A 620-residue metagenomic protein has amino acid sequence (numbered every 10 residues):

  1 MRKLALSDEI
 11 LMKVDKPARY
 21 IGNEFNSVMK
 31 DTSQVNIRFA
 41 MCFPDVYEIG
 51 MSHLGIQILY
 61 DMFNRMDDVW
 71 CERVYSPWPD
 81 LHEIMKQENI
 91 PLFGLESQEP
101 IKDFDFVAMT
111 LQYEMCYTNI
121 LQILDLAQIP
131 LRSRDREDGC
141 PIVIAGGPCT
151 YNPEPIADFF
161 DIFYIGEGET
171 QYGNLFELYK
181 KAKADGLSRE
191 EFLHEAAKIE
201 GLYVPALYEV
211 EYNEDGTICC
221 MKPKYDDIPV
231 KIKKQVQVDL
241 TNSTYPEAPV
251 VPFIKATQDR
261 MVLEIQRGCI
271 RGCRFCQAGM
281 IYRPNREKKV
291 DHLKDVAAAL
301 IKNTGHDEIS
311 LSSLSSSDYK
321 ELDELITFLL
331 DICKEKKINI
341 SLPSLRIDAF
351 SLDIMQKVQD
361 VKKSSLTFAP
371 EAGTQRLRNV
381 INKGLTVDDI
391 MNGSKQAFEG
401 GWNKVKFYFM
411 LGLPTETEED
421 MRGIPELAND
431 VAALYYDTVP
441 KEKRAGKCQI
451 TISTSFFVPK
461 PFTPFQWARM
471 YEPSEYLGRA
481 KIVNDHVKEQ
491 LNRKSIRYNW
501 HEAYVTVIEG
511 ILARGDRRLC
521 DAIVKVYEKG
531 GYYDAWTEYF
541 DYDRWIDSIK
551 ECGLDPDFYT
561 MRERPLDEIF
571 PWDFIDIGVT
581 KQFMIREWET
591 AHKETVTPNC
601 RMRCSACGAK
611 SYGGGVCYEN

Functional and structural regions predicted by a protein language model:
M1-M29, S33, F39-M41, E489-N620: Radical SAM enzyme core and accessory elements
I10-A40, Y47-E48, P205, E211-Y212 (+3 more regions): N-terminal [4Fe-4S]-dependent radical SAM core
F39-D45, F63, P249-Q277, I301 (+3 more regions): N-terminal pre-triad scaffold of radical SAM enzymes
M41-C42, V46, M115, D295-T451 (+2 more regions): Conserved SAM/AdoMet-binding glycine-rich loop
H53, K255-D291, R603-N620: Canonical Radical SAM [4Fe-4S] cluster-binding loop centered on the CxxxCxxC motif and its immediate flanking residues
I56, E88, L124, D158-F163 (+8 more regions): Short secondary-structure boundary/capping segments
D67-D80: A short beta-strand-loop structural module common to alpha/beta enzyme folds
P77-P223, P464-D516, I523-E538: Glycine-rich beta-alpha loop elements in corrinoid/cobalamin-binding modules across cobalamin-dependent enzymes
